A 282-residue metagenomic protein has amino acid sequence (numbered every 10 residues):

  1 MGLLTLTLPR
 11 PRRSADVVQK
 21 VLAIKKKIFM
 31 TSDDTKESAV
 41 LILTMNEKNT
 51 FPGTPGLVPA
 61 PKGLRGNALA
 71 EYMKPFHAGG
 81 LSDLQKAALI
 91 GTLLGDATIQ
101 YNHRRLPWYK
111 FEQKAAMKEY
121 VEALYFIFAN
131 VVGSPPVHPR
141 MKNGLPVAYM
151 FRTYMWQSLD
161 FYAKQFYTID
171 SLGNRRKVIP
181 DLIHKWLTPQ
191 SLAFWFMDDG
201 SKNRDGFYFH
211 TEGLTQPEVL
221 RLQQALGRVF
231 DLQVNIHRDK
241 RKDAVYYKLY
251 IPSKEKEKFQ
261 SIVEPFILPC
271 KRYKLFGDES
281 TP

Functional and structural regions predicted by a protein language model:
G2-P282: Internal intein/HINT superfamily modules and their associated LAGLIDADG
